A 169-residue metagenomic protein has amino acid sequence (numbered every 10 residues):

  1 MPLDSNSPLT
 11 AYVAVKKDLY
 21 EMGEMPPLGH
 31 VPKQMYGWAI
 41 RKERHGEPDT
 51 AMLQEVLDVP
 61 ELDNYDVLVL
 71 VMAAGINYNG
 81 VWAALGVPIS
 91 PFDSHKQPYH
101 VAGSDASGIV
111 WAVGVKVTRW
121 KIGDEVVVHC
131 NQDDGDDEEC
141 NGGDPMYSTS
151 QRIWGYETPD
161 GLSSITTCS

Functional and structural regions predicted by a protein language model:
M1-A39: Eukaryotic N-terminal low-complexity, Ser/Thr- and Lys/Arg-rich leader segments that predominantly function as
G23-P26, S94-H100, S150-Y156: Short, P/G- and charge-enriched loop/turn segments at secondary-structure junctions
I40-H45, A74-I76: Short polar catalytic/cofactor-binding loops
E47-D58: Short glycine/threonine/proline-enriched tight-turn/helix- or strand-capping micro-motif at secondary-structure
D58-I76, P88-E138, D160: Glycine-rich beta-strand-centered segment in the early N-terminal region that forms part of a ligand/cofactor-binding
L70, W82, S104, Q132-S169: NAD(P)H dinucleotide-binding glycine-rich loop of Rossmann-like/cofactor-binding domains, especially the beta1-alpha1
N79-L85: Cytochrome P450 core scaffold surrounding the K-helix E-X-X-R motif and the conserved "meander" helix-loop region
